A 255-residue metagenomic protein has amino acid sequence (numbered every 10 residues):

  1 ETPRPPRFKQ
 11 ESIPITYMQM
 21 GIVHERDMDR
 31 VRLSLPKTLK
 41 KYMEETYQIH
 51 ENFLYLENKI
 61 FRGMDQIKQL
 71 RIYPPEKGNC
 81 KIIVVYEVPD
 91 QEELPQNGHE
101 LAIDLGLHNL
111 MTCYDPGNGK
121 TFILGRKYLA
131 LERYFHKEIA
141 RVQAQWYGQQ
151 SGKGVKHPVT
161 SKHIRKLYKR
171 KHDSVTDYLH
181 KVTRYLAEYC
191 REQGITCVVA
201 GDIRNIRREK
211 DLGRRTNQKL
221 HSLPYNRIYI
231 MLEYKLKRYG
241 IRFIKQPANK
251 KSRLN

Functional and structural regions predicted by a protein language model:
E1-Y73, S222: Acidic carboxylate diad motif detector
E76-N255: Positively charged, helix-rich recognition surfaces that bind polyanionic ligands
